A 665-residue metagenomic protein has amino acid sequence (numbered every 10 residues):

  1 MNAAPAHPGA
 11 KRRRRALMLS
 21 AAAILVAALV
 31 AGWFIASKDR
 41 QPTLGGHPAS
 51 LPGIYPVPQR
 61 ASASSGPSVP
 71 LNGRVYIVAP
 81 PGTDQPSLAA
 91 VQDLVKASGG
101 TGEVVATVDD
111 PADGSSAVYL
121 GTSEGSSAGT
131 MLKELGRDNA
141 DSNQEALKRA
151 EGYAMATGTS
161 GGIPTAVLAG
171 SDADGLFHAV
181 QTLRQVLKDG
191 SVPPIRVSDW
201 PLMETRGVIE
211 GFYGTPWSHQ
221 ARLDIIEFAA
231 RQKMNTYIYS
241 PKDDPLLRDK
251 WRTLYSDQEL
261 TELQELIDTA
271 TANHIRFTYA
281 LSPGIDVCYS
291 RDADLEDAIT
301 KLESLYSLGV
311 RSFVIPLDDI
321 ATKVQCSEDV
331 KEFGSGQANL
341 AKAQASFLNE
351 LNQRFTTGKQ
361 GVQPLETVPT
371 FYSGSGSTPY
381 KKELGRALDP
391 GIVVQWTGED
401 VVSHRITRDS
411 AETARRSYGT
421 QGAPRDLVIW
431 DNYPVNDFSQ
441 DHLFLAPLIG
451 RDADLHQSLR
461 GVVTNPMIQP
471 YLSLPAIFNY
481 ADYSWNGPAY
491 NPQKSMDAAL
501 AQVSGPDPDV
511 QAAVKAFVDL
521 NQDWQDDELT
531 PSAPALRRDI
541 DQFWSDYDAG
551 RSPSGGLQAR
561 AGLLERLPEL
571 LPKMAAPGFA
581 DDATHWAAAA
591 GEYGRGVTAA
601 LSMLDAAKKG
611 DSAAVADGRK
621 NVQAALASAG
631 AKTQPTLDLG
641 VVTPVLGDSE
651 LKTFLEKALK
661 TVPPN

Functional and structural regions predicted by a protein language model:
M1-K38: Secretory targeting and sorting signals
V26-A28, S37-G161, V192-R196: Acidic, contiguous N-terminal accessory segments
G53-S62, E151, A489-N665: C-terminal functional modules
Q59-S62, S191-R196, D224, T261-E265 (+4 more regions): Alpha-helical scaffolding within the catalytic cores of extracellular/periplasmic polymer-degrading hydrolases
Y76-V78, A117-L120, V167, G207-I209 (+7 more regions): Structural recognition of the beta-strand scaffold that forms the well-ordered cores of secreted hydrolase catalytic
P80-G82, L120-S123, A169-S171, K242 (+6 more regions): Active-site-proximal beta-strand/loop segments in catalytic clefts of secreted hydrolases
A146-E303, S307-R311, D318: Feature activates predominantly on carbohydrate-active enzymes
K188, F212, S307, R311 (+1 more regions): Catalytic-core regions of glycoside hydrolase
